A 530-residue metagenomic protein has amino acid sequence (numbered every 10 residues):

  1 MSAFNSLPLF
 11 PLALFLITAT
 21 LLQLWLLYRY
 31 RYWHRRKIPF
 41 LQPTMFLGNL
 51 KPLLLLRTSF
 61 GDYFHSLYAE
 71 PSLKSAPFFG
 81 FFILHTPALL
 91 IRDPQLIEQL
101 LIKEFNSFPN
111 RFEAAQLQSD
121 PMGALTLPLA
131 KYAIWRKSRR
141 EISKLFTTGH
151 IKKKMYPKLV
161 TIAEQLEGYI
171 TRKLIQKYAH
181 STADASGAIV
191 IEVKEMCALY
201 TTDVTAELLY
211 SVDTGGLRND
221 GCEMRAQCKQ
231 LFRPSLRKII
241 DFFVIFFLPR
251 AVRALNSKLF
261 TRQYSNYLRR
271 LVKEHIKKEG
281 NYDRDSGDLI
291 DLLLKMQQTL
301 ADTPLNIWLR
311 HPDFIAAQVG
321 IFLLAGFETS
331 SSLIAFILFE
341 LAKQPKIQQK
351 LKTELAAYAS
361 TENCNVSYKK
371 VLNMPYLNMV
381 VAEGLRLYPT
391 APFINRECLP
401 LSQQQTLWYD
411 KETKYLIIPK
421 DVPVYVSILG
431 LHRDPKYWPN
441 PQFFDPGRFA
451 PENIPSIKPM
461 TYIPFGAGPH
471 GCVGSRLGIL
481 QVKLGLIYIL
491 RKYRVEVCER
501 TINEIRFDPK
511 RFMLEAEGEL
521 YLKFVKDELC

Functional and structural regions predicted by a protein language model:
M1-L7, M513-C530: C-terminal helix/juxtamembrane-tail motif
S2-P121, A133, K137, V160-Q165 (+4 more regions): N-terminal membrane-proximal hinge/A-helix region immediately C-terminal to the signal-anchor transmembrane segment
L54-A76, R270, C364-T413, P435 (+1 more regions): Conserved cytochrome P450 K-helix E-x-x-R motif and the immediately C-terminal K′/meander segment
P109-S119, K153-I334, K350: Cytochrome P450 heme-thiolate monooxygenase catalytic core
T126, K144, G320, A325 (+5 more regions): Cytochrome P450 heme-thiolate "Cys pocket" and heme-binding signature region
T329-A342, G485: Short, small-residue alpha-helix embedded
P345-Q348, S475-M513: Cytochrome P450 heme-binding "Cys pocket" and the immediately downstream C-terminal segment
V426-N453: Conserved cytochrome P450 K-helix/beta-meander segment immediately N-terminal to the heme-binding cysteine loop
